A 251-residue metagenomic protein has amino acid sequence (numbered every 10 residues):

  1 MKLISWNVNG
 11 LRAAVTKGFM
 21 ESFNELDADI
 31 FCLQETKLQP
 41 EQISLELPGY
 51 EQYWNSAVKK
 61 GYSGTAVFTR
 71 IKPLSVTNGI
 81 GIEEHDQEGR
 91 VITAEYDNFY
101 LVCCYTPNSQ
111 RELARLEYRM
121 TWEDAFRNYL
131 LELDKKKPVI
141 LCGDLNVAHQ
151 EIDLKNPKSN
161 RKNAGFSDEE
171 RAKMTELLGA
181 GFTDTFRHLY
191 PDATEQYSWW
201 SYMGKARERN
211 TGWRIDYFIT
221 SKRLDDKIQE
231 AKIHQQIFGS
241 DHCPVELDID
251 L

Functional and structural regions predicted by a protein language model:
M1-L47, E51, A57-Y62, L177: N-terminal, active-site-proximal structural segment of metallo-dependent hydrolase catalytic domains
M1-N9, N98-Q110, C142: Active-site-proximal beta-strand elements of phosphoester/diester hydrolases
N7, F23-E41, L101, L130-E151 (+4 more regions): Active-site beta-strand/loop signature of hydrolases that rely on acidic residues for catalysis
I30, E51, A125-T211, I215: Metal-dependent phosphoesterases centered on the DNase I-like endonuclease/exonuclease/phosphatase
K37, Q42-S109: Structured beta-strand-rich core segments of catalytic domains in phosphoester-bond hydrolases
K60-S75, M203-D226: Conserved beta strand-loop-helix elements of the APE1-like EEP
R70, A94-D97, S221-K222, L247-L251: Active-site beta-strand termini and strand-to-loop segments that position acidic
G81-I82, P107-E123, K158-N163: Surface-exposed cleft-lining segments at the edges of enzyme active sites
